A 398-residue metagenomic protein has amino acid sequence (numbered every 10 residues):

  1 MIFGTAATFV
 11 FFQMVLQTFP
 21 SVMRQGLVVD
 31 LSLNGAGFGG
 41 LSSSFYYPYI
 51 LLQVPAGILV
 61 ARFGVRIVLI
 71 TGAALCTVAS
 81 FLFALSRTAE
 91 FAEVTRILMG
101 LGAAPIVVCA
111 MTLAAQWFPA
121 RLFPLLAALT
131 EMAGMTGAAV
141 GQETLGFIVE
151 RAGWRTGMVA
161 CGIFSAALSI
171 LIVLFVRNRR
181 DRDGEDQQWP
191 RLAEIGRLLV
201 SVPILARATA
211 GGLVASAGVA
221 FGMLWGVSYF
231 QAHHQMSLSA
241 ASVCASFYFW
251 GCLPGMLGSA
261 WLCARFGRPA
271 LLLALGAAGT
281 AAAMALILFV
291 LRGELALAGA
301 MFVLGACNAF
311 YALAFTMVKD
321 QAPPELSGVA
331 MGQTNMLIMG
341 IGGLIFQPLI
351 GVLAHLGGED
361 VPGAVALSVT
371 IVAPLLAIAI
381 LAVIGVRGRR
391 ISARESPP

Functional and structural regions predicted by a protein language model:
I2-G35, G222-V227, F346-I350: Extracytoplasmic
P20-V22, P203-S259, G342-I350: Extracytoplasmic gate region of multi-pass secondary transporters
L51-E90: Conserved MFS/SLC helix-loop-helix module at the cytosolic interface between two early adjacent transmembrane helices
L52-G64, G255-R268, A354: Helix-to-loop junctions at the C-terminal end of transmembrane segments in multipass secondary transporters
R62-G72, A264-A278: Cytoplasmic membrane-interface "Motif A"-like loop-to-helix N-cap segments of 12-TM Major Facilitator Superfamily
T95-G134: Cytoplasmic helix-loop-helix junction between adjacent transmembrane helices in 12-TM secondary transporters
L129-N178: Helix-loop-helix hairpin linking two adjacent transmembrane segments in secondary transporters
R177-A208: Juxtamembrane intracellular "pre-TM" segments in multi-pass secondary transporters
